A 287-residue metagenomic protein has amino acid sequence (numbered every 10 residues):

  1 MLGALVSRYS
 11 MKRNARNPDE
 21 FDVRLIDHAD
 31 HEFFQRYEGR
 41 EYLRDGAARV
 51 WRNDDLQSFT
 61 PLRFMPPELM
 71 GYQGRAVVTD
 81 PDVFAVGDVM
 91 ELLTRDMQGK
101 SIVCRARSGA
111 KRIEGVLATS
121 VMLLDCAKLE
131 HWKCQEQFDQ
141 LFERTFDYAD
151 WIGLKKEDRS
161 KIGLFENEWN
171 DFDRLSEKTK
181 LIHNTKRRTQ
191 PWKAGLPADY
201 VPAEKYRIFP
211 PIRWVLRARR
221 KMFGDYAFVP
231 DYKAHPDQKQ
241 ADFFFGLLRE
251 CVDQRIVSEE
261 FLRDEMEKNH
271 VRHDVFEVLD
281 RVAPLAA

Functional and structural regions predicted by a protein language model:
M1, H28-H31, V83-F84, S108-A110 (+3 more regions): Short, solvent-exposed loop/turn segments at secondary-structure junctions
S10-D19: Short, acidic, metal-binding catalytic loop of nucleotide-sugar glycosyltransferases
D19, R63, T79, L117-S120 (+1 more regions): Residues that flank catalytic or metal-binding motifs in active/ligand-binding sites
E20-L69: Active-site-proximal specificity loops/subdomain of glycosyltransferases
V23-I26, R36-E41, E130-A287: A glycosyltransferase accessory/donor-loop signature
L62-R107, L123-C126: GT-A fold catalytic core of metal-dependent nucleotide-sugar glycosyltransferases, centered on the diacidic
P66, I102, T119-L123, I162-L164 (+1 more regions): Conserved hydrophobic/aromatic beta-strand scaffold that supports enzyme active sites
T94-K155: Conserved catalytic core of nucleotide-sugar-dependent glycosyltransferases
